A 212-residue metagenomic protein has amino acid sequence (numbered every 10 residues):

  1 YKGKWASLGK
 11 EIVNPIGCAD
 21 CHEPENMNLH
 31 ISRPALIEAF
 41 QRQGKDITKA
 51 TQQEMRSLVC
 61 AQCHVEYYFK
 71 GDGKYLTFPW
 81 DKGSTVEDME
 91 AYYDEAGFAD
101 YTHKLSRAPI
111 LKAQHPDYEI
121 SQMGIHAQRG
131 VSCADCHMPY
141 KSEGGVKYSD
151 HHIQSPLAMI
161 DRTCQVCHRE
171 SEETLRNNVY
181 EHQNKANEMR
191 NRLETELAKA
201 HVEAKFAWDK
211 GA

Functional and structural regions predicted by a protein language model:
K2-P15, A19-D20, P24-D135, P139-A212: Primarily the internal scaffold of c-type cytochrome electron-transfer domains, especially repeated/multiheme c-type
